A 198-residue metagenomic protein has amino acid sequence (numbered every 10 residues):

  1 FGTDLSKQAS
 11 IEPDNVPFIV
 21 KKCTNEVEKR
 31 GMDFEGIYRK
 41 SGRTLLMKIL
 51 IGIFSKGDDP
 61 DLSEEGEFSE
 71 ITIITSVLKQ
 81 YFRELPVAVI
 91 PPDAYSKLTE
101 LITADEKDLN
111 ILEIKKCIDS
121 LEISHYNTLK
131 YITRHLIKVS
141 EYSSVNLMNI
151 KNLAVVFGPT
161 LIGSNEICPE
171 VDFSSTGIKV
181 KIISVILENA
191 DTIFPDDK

Functional and structural regions predicted by a protein language model:
F1-K198: Alpha-helical catalytic/interaction cores of small GTPase-regulatory modules
